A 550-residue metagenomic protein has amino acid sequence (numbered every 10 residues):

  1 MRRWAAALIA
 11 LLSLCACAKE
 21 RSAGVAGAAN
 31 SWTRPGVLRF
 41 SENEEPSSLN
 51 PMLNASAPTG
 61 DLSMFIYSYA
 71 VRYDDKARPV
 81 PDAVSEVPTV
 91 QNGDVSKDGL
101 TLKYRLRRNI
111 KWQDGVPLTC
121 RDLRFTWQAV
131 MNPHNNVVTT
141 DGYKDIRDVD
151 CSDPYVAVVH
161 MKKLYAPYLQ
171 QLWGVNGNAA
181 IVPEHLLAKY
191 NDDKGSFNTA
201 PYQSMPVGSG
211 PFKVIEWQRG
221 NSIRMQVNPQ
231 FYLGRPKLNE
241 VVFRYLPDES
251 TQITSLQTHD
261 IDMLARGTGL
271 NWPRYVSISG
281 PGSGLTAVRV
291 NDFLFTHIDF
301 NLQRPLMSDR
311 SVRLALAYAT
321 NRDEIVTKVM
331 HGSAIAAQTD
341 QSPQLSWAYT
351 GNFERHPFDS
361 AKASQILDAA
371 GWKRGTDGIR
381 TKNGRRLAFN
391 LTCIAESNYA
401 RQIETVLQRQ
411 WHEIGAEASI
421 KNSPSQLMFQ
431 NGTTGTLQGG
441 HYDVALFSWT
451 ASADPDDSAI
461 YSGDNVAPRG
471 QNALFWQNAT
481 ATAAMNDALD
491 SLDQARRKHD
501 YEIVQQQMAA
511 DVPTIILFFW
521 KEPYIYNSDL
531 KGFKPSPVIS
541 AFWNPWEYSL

Functional and structural regions predicted by a protein language model:
E20-S22, V130, D148-V149, I215-P229 (+7 more regions): Extracellular/periplasmic solute-recognition and catalytic clefts
R21, A29, Q218-S222, V227-P229 (+5 more regions): Detector for C-terminal structural segments
R34-E44, S85, L100-Y104, T126 (+8 more regions): Short, well-ordered beta-strand elements
S41-V95, Q128, V207-S209: N-terminal lobe/hinge region of extracytoplasmic solute-binding protein
D74-R78, N176-P236, E240, S360-Q365: Gly/Pro-rich hinge or "lid" segments in bacterial periplasmic/extracellular proteins
V87-N136, V158, Y168, Q252-S255 (+1 more regions): Aromatic- and charge-enriched surface segment that lines or borders ligand/interaction sites
T140-N191: Surface-exposed binding/hinge segments that line and control ligand-binding clefts or catalytic entry sites
F212, N301, M307, A336-T376 (+1 more regions): Structural transition elements
